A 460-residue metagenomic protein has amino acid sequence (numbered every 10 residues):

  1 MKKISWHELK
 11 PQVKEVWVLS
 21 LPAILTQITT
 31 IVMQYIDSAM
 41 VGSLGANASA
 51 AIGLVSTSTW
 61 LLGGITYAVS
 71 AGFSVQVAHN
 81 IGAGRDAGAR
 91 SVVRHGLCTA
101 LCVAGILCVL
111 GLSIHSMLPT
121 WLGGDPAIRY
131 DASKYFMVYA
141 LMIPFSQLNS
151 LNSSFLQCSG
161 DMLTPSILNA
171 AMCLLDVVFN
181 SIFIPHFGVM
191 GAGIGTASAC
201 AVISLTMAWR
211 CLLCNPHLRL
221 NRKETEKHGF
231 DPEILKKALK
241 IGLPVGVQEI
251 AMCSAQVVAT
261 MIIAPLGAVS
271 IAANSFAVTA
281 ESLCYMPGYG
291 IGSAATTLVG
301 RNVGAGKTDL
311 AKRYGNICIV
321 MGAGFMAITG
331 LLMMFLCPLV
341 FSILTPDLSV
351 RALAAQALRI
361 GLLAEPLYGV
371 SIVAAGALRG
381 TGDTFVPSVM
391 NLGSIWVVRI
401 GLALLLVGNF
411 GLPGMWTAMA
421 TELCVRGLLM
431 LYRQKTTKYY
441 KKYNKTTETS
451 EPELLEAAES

Functional and structural regions predicted by a protein language model:
M1-A23, V77-M142, V178, H186-L243 (+2 more regions): Short alpha-helical transmembrane segments in multi-pass integral membrane proteins
E8-A39, S43-L44, W60-G72, Q76 (+5 more regions): N-terminal transmembrane alpha-helices
V18-D37, V138, N149, A199-I203 (+2 more regions): Transmembrane helical elements of multi-pass membrane transporters/channels
Q27-I31, G64, A104, C108 (+12 more regions): Residue-level hotspots within the lipid-embedded alpha helices of multi-pass solute transporters
V32-A50, P119-P126, I182-F187, I250-L283 (+3 more regions): Helix-terminus/linker motif at the lipid-water interface of multi-pass membrane proteins
Y35-A39, M117, Q147, L151-F155 (+8 more regions): Alpha-helical transmembrane segments of multipass membrane proteins
S49-V109, S146-P165, T260, A273-C337 (+1 more regions): Small-residue-rich hydrophobic transmembrane alpha-helices
S70, V138-Q157, P165-D176, A192-A208 (+4 more regions): Short runs within selected transmembrane alpha-helices of multi-pass transporters and secretion channels
